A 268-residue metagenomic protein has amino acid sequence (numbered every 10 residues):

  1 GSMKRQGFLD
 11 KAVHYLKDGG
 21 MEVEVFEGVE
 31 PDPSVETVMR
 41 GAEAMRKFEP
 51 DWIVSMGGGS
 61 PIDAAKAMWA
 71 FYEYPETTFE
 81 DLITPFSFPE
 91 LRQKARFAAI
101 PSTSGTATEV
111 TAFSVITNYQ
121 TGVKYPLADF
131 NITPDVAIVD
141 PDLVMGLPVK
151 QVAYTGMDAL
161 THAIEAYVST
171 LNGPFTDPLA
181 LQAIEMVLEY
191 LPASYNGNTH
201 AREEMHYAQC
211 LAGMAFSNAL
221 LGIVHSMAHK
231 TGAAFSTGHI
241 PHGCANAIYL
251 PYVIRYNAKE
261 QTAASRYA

Functional and structural regions predicted by a protein language model:
G1-W52: ATP/NTP phosphate-donor binding region
D10-V13, E24, M39-A42, K66-W69 (+6 more regions): Predominant activation on well-ordered alpha-helical scaffold segments within soluble catalytic domains
E36-E43, K47-D142: Glycine/threonine-rich beta-strand-loop-alpha-helix active-site module that forms ligand/phosphate-binding
G105, C210-N246: Glycine-rich phosphate/pyrophosphate-binding beta-alpha loops
F113-A219: Carboxylate- and glycine-rich phosphate/diphosphate-binding segment that chelates Mg2+/Mn2+
Y167-N172, A219-L221, I254-A264: Short helix-capping/linker segments at secondary-structure and domain boundaries
A234-T237, G243-A268: Gly/Pro-rich interdomain helix-loop hinge
